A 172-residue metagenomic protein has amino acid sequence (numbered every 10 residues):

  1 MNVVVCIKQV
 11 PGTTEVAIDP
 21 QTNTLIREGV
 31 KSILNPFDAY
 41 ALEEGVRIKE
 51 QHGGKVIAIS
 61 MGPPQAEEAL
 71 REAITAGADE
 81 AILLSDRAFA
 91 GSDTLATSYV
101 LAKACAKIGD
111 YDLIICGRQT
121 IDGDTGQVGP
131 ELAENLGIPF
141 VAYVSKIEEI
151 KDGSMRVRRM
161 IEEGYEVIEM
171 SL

Functional and structural regions predicted by a protein language model:
M1-L172: N-terminal glycine-rich FAD/FM-binding segment characteristic of electron-transfer flavoproteins
